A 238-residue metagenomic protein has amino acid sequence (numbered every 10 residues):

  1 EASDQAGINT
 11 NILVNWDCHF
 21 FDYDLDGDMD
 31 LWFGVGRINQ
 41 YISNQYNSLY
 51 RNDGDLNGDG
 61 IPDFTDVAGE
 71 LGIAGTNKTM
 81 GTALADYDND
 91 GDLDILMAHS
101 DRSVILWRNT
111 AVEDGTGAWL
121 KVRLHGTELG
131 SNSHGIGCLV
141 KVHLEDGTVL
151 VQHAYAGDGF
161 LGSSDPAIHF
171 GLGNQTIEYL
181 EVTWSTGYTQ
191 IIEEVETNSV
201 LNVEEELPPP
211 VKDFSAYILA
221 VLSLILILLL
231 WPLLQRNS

Functional and structural regions predicted by a protein language model:
E1-A2, Y41-V67, S103-W119, E145: Beta-propeller blade repeat segments, especially FG-GAP/WD-type strand-to-loop junctions in 6- to 7-bladed propeller
A2-N9, G69-I73: Surface-exposed loop and turn segments in beta-propeller and other repeat-based domains that flank or scaffold
V14-L25, R51, M80-N89: Beta-propeller blade termini
D22-G27, L56-I61, D86-D90, E113-D114: Secondary-structure transition/capping motifs at alpha-helix termini and the adjoining loop/turn into the next element
L25-G34, D90-A98: Acidic/hydrophobic-patterned starts of short beta strands in beta-sheet-rich repeat architectures
G34-I42: Short, conserved, GDST-rich strand-edge loop motifs in beta-rich repeat architectures
G69-K212: Gly/Ser/Thr/Pro-enriched helix-cap/hinge segments flanking short amphipathic alpha-helices
E206-R236: C-terminal cell-surface addressing/anchoring modules of secreted/extracellular proteins
